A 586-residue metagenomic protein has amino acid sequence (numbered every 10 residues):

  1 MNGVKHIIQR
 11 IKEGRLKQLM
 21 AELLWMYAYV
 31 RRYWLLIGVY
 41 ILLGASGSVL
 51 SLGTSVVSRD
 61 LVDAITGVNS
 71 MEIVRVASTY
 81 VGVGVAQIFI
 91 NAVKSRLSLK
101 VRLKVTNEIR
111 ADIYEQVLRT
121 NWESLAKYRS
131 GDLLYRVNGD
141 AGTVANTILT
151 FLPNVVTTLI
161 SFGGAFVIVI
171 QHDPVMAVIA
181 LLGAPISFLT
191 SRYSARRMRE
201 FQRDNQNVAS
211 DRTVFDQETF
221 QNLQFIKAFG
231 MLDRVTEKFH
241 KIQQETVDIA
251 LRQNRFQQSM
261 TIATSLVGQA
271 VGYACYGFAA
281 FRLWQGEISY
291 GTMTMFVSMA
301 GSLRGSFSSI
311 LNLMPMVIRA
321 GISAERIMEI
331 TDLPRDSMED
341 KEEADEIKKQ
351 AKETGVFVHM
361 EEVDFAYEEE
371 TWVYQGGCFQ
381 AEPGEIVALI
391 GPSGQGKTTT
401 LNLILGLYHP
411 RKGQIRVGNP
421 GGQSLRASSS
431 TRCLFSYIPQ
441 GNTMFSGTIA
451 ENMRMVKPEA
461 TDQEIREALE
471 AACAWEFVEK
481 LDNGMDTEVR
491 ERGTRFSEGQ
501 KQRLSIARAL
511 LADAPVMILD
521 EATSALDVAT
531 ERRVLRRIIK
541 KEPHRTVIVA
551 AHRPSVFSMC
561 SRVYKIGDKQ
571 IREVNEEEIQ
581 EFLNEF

Functional and structural regions predicted by a protein language model:
M1-L50, T66-V76, K94-S98, R102 (+9 more regions): Membrane-integrated ABC transporters
I37-V93, I170-V175, G286-Y290, P420: Transmembrane helix-loop-helix hairpins at lipid-water interfaces of multipass membrane proteins, especially the type-1
V49-R59, L152-A195, L251-V297: A hydrophobic transmembrane-helix motif
A111, E329, Q414-R416, A450-E491 (+2 more regions): ABC ATPase nucleotide-binding domain helical subdomain, centered on the C-loop/LSGGQ "ABC signature"
W122-L125, G139-I148, L152, R197-E218 (+4 more regions): An intracellular "coupling" helix at the cytosolic face of ABC transporter transmembrane type-1 domains
M231, R255, S302-D332: Cytosolic ends of transmembrane helices, especially the final helix of ABC transmembrane type-1 domains
L405: Helix-to-loop junction immediately C-terminal to a conserved catalytic motif
G441, N452, A471-A472, T487-F586: ABC-family ATPase nucleotide-binding domain "signature/switch" substructure
